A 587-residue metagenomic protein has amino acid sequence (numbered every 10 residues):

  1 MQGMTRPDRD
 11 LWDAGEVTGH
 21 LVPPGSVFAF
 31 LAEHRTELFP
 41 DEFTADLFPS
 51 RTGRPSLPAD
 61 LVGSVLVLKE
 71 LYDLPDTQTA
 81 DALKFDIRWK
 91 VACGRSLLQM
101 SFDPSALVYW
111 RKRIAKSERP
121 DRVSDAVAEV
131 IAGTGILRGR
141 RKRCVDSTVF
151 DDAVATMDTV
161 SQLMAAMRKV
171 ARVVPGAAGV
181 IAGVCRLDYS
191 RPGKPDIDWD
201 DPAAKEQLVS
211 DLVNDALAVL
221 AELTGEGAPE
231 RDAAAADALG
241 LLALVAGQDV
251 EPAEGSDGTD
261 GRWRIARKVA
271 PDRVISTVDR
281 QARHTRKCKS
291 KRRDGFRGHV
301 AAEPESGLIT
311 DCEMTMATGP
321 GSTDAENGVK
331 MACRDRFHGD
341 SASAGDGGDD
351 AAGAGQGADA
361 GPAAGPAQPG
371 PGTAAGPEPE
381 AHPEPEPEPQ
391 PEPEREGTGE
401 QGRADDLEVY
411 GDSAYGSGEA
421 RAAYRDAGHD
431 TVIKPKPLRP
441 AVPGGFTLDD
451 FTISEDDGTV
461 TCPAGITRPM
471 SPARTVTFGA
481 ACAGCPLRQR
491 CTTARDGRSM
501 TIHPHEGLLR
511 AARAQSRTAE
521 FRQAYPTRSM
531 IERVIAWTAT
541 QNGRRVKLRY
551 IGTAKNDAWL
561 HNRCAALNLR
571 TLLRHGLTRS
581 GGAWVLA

Functional and structural regions predicted by a protein language model:
M1-T52: Basic, low-complexity segments
G19-H20, R54-S56, K289-S290: Short secondary-structure boundary/capping segments within folded domains
D46-L61, Y72-V123, R143: Trp/Phe/Arg-rich N-terminal binding region typifying the photolyase-homology
Q78, L97-M100, V108-A587: Anion-binding and metal-coordination hotspots
